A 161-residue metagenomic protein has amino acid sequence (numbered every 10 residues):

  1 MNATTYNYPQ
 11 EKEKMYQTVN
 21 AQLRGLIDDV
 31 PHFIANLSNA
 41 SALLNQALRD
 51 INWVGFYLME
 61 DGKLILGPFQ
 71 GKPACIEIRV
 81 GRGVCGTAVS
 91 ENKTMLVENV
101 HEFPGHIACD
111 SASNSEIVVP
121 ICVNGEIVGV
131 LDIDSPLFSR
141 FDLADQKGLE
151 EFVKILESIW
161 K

Functional and structural regions predicted by a protein language model:
M1-G67, L156-W160: Intrinsically disordered, low-complexity terminal regulatory regions
I51, M59-C109: Regulatory sensory and allosteric helical modules in signal-transduction proteins and certain transcription factors
W53, V118, V130: Short hydrophobic/aromatic beta-strand element in the GNAT-like acyltransferase core that lines or flanks the acyl-donor
V100-H101, D134-P136: Anionic group-transfer/hydrolysis microenvironments
S115-C122: A short, aliphatic-rich beta-strand micro-motif
C122-S135: Sensory-domain boundary capping and coupling elements
S135-K161: Juxtadomain coupling helices with adjacent low-complexity linkers
